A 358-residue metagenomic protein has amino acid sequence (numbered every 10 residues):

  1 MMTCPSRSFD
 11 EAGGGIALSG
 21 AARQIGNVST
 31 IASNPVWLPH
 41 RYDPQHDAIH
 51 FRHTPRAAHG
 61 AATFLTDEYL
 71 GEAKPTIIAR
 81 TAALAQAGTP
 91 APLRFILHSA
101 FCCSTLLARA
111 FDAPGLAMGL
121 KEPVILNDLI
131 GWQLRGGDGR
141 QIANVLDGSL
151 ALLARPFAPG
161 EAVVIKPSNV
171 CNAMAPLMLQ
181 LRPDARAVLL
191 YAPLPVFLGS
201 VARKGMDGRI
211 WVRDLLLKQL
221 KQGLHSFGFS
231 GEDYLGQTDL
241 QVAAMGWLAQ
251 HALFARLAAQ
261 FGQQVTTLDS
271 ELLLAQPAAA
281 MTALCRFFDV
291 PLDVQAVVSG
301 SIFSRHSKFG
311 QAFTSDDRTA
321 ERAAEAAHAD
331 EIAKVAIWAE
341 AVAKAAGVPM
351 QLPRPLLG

Functional and structural regions predicted by a protein language model:
C4-E11, G15-A87, F227-Q241, L248-H251 (+3 more regions): PAPS-dependent sulfotransferases, especially Golgi type II membrane carbohydrate sulfotransferases
P5, A17, T30-D207: PAPS-dependent sulfotransferase catalytic domain
E122-V124, S270, V297: Proline- and acidic/polar-enriched loop/turn elements at helix boundaries
I125-L126, V196, L215-L216, I302 (+2 more regions): Residue-level signal for alpha-helical context at structural boundaries
D128-L134, N172-Q264, S270-V294: PAPS-dependent sulfotransferase catalytic domain
D138-G148, D207-Q222, F313-E321: A polyampholytic, Gly/Pro-enriched intrinsically disordered region
